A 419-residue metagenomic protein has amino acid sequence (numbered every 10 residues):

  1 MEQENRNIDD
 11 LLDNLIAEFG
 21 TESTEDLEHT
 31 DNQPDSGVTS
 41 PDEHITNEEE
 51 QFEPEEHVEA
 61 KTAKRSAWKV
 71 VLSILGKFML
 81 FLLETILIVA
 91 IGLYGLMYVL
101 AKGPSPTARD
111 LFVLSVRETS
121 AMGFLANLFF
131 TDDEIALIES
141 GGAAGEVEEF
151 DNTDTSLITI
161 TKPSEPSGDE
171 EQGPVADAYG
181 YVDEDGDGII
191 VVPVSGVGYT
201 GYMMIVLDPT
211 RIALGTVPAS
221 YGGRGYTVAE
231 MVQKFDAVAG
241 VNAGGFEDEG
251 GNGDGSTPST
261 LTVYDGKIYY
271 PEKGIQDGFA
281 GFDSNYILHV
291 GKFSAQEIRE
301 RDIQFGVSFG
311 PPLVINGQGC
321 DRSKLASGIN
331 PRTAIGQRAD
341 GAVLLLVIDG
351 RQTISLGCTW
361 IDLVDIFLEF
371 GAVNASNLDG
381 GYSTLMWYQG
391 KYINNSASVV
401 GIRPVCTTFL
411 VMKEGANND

Functional and structural regions predicted by a protein language model:
M1-A60: N-terminal targeting leaders characterized by basic, low-complexity, disordered sequences that direct proteins
E4, I8, L12-E18, E53-P271: Zymogen propeptides
Y199-G201, K234-D236, I275, S308 (+2 more regions): Extracytoplasmic
T210, Y286-L288, G341, Y382: Structural signal for glycine-centered tight turns and loop->strand junctions in beta-sheet-rich domains
P218-R224, A295-I298, I348-Q352: Short, solvent-exposed aromatic-acidic interface loops
A239-A243, V290, I315, N374-L378: General beta-strand structural signal in soluble alpha/beta enzymes
F246-L325: Active-site-adjacent helix-turn-beta-strand microarchitecture at beta-sheet edges that either contains or buttresses
N252-K273, C320-N374, L378, S383-D419: Conserved, well-ordered active-site substructure
